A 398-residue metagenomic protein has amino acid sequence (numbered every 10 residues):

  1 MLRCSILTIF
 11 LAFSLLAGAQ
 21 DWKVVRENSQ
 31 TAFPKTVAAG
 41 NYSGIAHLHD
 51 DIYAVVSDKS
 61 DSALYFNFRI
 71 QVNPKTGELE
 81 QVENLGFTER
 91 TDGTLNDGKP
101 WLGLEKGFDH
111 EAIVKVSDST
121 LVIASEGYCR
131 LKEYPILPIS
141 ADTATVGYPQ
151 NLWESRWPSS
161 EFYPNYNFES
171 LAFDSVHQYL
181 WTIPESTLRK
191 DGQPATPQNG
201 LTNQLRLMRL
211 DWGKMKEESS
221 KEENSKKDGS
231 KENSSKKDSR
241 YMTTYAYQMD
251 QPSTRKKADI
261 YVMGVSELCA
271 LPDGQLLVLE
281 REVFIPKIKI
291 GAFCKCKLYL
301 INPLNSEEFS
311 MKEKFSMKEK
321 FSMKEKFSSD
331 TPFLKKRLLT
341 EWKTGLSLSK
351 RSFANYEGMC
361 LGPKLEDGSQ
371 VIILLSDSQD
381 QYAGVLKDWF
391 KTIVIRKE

Functional and structural regions predicted by a protein language model:
M1-D21: Bacterial Sec-dependent N-terminal signal peptides
Q20-K221, K226-K227, K231-E232, K236-E398: Sequence/structural signature of beta-propeller domains
